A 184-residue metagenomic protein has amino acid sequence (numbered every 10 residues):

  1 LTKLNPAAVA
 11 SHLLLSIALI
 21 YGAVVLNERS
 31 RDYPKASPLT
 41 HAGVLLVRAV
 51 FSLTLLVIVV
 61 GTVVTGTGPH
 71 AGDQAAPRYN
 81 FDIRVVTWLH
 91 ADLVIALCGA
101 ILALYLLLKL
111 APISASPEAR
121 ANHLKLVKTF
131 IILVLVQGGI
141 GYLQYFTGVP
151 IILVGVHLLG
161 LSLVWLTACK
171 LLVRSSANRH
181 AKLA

Functional and structural regions predicted by a protein language model:
L1-A184: Polytopic transmembrane helical bundles with strong interfacial aromatic enrichment
